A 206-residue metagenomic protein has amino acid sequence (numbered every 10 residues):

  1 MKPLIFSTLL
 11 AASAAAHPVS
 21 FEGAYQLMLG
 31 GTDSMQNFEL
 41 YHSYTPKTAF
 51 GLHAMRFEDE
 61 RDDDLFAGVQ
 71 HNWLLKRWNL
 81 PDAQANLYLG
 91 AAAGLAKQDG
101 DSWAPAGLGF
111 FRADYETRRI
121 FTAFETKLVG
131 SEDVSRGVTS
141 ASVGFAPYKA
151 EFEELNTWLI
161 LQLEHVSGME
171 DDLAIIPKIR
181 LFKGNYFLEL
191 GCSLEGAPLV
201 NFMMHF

Functional and structural regions predicted by a protein language model:
M1-S20: Cleavable N-terminal export/targeting peptides
A16-I176, Y186, S193-L194: Outer-membrane pore/translocation modules
I176-F206: Alpha-helical oligomerization segments
